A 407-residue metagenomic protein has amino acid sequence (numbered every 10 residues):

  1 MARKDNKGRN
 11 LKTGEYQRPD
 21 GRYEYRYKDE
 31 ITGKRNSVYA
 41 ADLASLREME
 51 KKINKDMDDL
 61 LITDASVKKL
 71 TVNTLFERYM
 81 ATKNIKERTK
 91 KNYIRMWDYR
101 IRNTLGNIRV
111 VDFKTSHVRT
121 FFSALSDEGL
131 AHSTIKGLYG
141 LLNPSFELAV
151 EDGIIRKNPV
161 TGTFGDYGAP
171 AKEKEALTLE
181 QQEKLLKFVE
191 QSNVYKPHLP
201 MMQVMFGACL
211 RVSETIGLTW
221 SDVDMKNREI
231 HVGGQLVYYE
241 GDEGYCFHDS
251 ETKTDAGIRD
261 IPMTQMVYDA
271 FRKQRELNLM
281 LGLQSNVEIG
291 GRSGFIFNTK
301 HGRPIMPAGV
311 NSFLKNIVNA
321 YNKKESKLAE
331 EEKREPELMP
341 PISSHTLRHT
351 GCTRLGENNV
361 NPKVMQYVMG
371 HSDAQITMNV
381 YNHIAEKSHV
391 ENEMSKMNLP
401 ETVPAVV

Functional and structural regions predicted by a protein language model:
N10, Q17-S116, L277-R292: N-terminal DNA-binding module of tyrosine recombinases/phage integrases
K12, E128, K187-H198, A208 (+6 more regions): Short, basic (Lys/Arg/His-rich) helix/loop patches that form interaction surfaces in the mid-to-C-terminal regions
D29, V38, D42, K68 (+6 more regions): N-terminal core-binding DNA-recognition domain of tyrosine site-specific recombinases/integrases
V38, D42-L43, H231, E240 (+2 more regions): C-terminal catalytic core of Y-nucleophile DNA break-rejoin enzymes
V111, I155-K157, G168-K187, G233 (+1 more regions): DNA breakage-rejoining catalytic core of tyrosine-based enzymes
G168, A176, L236-Y238, M369-M394: Catalytic-site neighborhood detector that most strongly recognizes the C-terminal catalytic loop/helix of tyrosine
D222-E229, V360-V380: Short, polar N-cap/turn motifs at the start of nucleic acid-interacting alpha helices
N227, Y238-E240, Y245-I258, Q265-V267 (+2 more regions): C-terminal secondary-structure termini that scaffold catalytic or DNA-interacting sites
